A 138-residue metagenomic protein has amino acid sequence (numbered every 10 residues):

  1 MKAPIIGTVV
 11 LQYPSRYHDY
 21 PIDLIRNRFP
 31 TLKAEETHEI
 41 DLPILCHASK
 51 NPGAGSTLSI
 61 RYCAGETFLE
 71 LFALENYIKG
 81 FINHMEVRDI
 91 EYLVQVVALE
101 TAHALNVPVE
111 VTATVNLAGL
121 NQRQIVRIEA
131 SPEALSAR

Functional and structural regions predicted by a protein language model:
M1-R138: N-terminal intrinsically disordered, cationic/polar leader segments that include organellar targeting peptides
